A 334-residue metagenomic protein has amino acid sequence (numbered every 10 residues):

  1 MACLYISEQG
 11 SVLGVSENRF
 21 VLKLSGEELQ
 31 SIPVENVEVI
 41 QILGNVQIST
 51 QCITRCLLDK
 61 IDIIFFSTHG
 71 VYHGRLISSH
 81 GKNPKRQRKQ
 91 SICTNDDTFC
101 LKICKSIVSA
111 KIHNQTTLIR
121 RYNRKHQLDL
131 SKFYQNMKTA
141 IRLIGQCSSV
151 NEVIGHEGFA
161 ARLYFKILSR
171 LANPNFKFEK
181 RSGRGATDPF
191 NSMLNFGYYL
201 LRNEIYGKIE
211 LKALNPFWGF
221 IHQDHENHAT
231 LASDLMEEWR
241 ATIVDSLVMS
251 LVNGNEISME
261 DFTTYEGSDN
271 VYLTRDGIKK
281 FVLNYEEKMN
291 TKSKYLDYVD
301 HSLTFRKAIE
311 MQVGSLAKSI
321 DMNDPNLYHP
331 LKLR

Functional and structural regions predicted by a protein language model:
M1-S16, K23-S25, S31, H73 (+1 more regions): Active-site helix-to-loop segments that bind/position phosphate- or nucleotide-bearing substrates and donors across
P33-I48: Extracellular/luminal Protease-associated
I40-L43, D62-S67: Short hydrophobic alpha-helical runs that function as membrane-insertion/retention elements
N45, T68-V71, L214: An acidic- and aromatic-residue-enriched active-site/binding cleft used to recognize and process polar
S49, G70-R75: Short gly/pro/ser/thr-enriched loop/turn and capping motifs at secondary-structure boundaries
S78-G81: Short low-complexity, flexible loop/linker segments enriched in glycine and/or proline with clustered acidic
